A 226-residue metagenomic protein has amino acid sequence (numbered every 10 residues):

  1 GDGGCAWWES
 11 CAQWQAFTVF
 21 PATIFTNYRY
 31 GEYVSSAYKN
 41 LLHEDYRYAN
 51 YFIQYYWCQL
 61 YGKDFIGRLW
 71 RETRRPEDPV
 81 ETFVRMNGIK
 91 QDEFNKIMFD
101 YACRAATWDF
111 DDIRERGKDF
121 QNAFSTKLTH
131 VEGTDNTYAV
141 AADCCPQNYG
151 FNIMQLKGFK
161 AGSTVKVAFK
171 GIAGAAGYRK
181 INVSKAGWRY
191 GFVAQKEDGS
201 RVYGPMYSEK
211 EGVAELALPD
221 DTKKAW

Functional and structural regions predicted by a protein language model:
G1-G31: Zinc-dependent metallopeptidase catalytic helix centered on the HExxH motif and its immediate flanking segment
G1-G4, Y51-G67, F151-Q155, G162 (+1 more regions): Generic hydrophobic segment detector
C5, C11, C58, C103 (+1 more regions): Generic recognition of cysteine residues
W7-W8, W14, W57, W70 (+3 more regions): A residue-identity detector for tryptophan
E32-W108: Active-site-proximal alpha-helical
R75-W226: Beta/coil-rich, acidic/histidine-enriched accessory regions frequently appended to metallopeptidases
